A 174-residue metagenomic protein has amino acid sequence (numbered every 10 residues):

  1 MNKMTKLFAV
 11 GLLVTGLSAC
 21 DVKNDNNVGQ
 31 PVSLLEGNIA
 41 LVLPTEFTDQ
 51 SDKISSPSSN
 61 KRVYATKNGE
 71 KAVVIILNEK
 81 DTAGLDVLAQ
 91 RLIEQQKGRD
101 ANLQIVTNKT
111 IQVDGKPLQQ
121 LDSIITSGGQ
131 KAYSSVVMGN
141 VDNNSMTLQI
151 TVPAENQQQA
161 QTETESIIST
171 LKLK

Functional and structural regions predicted by a protein language model:
M1-F8: Bacterial N-terminal signal peptides that target proteins for export
G16-A19: C-terminal motif of bacterial Sec signal peptides marking the signal peptidase cleavage site
D21-K23: Bacterial signal peptide processing site
N27-P31, S58-R62, D114-D122: Short, hydrophobic/aromatic-rich segments at coil-to-beta transitions
N38, T82-V87, Q158-T162: Soluble non-cytosolic domains of exported or imported proteins
A40-G84: Secretory pathway targeting signatures of secreted, lumenal, and periplasmic proteins
T45-D49, M146-K174: Surface-exposed amphipathic alpha-helical segments
I93-G139: Signature of long, low-cysteine stretches enriched in small and polar/charged residues
